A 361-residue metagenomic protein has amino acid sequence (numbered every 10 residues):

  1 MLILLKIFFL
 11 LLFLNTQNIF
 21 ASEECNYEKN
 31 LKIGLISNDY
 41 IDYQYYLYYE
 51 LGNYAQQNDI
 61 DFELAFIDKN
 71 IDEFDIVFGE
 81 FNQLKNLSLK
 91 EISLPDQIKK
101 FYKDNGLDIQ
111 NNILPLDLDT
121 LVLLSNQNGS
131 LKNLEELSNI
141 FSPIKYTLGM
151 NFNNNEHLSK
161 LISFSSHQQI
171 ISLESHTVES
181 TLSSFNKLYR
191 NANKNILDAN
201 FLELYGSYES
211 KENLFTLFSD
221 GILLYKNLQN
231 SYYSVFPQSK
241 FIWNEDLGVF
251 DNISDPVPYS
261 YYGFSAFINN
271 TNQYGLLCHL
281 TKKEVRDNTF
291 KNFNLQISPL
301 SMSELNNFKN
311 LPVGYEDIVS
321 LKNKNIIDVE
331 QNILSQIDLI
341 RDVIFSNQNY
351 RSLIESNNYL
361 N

Functional and structural regions predicted by a protein language model:
M1-C25: Classical Sec-dependent N-terminal signal peptides that target proteins to the secretory pathway
N18-Q83, F345-N361: Conserved N-terminal structural module of periplasmic/extracytoplasmic solute-binding proteins
G79-V122, N133: Hinge/lid segment of periplasmic solute-binding proteins
Q97, S166-S183, K240-D255: Short, solvent-exposed loop/beta-turn-alpha elements that line the ligand-binding surface or hinge of extracytoplasmic
L107-L197: Helix-loop-helix "hinge/cap" segment bordering the ligand-binding cleft or interdomain interface
F164-S231, I354: Extracytoplasmic ligand-binding clamshell segments of periplasmic binding protein
Q229-M302: Extracytoplasmic/periplasmic substrate-recognition and gating elements
G248-F250, F290-N357: Long, aromatic- and glycine/proline-rich binding clefts that accommodate carbohydrate-like moieties
